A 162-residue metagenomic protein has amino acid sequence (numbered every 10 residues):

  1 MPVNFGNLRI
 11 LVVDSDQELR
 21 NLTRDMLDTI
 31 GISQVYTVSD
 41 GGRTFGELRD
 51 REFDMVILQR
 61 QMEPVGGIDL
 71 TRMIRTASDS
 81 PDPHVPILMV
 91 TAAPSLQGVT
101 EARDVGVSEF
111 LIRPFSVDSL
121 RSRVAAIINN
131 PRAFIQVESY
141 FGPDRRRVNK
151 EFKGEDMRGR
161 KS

Functional and structural regions predicted by a protein language model:
Q17-S39: Two-component/phosphorelay signaling modules centered on CheY-like receiver
R24-D25, D69, A93-E109, I135: Alpha4 helix (beta4-alpha4-beta5 surface) of REC/receiver domains from two-component response regulators
T37-M55, Q59: Acidic, metal-coordinating helix/loop segments flanking the phosphotransfer/catalytic sites of two-component signaling
G46, P64-D82: Short amphipathic alpha-helix used as the core "switch/output" element in two-component signaling
Q59-P64, S95: The feature encodes the CheY-like receiver
F115-I128, R132, Q136: C-terminal output helix
N129-S162: CheY-like receiver
